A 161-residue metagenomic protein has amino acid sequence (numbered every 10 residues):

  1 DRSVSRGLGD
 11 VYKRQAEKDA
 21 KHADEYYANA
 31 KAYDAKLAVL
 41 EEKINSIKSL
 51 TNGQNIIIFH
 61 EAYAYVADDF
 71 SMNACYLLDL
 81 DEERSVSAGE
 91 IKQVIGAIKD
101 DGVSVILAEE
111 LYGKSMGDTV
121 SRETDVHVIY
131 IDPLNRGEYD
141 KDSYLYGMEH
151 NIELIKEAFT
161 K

Functional and structural regions predicted by a protein language model:
S5-K161: Extracytoplasmic metal-acquisition and chelation regions
